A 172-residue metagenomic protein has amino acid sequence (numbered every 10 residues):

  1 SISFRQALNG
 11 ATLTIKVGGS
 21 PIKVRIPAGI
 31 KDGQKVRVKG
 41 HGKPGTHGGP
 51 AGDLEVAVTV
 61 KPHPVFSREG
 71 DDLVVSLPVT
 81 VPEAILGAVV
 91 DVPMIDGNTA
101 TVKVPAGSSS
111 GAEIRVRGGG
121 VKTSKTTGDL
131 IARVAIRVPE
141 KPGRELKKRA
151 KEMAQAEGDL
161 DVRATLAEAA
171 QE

Functional and structural regions predicted by a protein language model:
S1-E172: Charged, often glycine-enriched C-terminal and inter-domain segments that act as flexible interaction/assembly
